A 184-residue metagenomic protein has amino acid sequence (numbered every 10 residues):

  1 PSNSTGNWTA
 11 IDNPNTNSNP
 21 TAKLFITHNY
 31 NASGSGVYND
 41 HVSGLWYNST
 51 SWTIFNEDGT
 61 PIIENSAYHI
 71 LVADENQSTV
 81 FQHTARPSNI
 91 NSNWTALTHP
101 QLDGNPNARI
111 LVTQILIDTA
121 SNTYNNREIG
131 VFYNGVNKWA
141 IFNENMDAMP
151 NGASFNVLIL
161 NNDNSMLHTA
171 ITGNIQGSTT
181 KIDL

Functional and structural regions predicted by a protein language model:
P1-L184: Extracellular receptor-binding modules and their adjoining Ser/Thr/Gly/Asp/Asn-rich linkers
